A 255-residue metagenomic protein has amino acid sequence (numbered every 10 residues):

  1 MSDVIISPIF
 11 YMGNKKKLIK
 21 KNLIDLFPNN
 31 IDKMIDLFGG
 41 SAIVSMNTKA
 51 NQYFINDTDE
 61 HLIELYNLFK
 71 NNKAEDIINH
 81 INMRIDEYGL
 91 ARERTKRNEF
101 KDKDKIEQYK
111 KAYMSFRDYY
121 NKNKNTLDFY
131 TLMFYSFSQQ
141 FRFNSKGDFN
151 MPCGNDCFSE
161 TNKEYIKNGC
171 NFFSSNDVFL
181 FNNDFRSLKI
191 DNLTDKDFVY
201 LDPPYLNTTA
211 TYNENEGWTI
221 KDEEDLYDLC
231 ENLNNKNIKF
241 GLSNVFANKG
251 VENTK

Functional and structural regions predicted by a protein language model:
M1-N29: Class I SAM-dependent methyltransferase Rossmann-like catalytic core, especially the SAM/SAH-binding loop
K20-I24, C170, E223-E231: Short amphipathic alpha-helical segments and helix-helix/interface helices
N22-D25, M34-T48, Q52-E60, Y130-F137 (+4 more regions): Conserved proline-anchored active-site loop of SAM-dependent methyltransferases that bridges a beta-strand
S45-T48, L65, D191-N192, T209-E214 (+1 more regions): A short acidic (Asp/Glu
N51-S175, F179: Class I S-adenosyl-L-methionine-dependent methyltransferase module
S145, N150-C157, Y205-D225: Mobile active-site "lid"/loop adjacent to the S-adenosyl-L-methionine
R186-I190: Short loop/turn elements that flank and shape the SAM/SAH-binding pocket of Class I
E224-K255: Conserved Class I SAM-dependent methyltransferase catalytic core
